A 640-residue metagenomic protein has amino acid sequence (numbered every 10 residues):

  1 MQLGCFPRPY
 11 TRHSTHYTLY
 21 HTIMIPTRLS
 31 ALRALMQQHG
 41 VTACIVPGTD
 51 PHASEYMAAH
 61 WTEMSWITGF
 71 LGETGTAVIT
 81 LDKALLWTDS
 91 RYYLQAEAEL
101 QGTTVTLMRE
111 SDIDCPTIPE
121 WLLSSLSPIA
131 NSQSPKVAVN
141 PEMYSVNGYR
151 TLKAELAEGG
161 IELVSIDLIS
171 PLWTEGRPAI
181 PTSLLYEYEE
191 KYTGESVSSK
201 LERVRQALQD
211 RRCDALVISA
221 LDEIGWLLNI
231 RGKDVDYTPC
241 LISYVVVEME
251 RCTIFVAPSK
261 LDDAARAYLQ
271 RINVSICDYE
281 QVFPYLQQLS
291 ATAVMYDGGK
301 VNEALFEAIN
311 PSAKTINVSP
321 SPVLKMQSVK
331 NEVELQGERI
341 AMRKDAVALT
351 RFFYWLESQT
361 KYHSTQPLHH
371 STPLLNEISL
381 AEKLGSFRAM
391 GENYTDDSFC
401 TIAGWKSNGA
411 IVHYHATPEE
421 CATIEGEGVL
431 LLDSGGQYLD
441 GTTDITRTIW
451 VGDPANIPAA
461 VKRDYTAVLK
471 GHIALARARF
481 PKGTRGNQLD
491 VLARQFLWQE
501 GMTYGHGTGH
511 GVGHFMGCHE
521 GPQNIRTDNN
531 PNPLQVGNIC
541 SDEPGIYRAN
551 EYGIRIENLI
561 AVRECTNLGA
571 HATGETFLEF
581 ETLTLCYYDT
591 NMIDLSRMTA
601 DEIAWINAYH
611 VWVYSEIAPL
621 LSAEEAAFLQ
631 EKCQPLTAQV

Functional and structural regions predicted by a protein language model:
P9-Y10, Y17-H21: Short, positively charged and aromatic/hydrophobic N-terminal segments
Y20-V640: Active-site neighborhoods and metal-handling regions in enzymes and metal-associated proteins
